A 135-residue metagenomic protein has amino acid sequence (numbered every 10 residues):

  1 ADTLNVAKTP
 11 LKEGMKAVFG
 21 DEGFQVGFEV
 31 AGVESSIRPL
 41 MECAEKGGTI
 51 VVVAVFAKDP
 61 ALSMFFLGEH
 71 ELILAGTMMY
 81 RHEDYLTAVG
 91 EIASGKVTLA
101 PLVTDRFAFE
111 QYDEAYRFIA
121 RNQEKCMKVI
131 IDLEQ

Functional and structural regions predicted by a protein language model:
A1-S35: Adenosine-nucleotide cofactor-binding segment
K8, G32, A54-V55, Q135: Short glycine-/small-residue-rich Rossmann-like dinucleotide-binding loops
V26, T49-I50: Conserved catalytic-site loops of classical short-chain dehydrogenases/reductases
R38-E42, H82-Q135: C-terminal hydrophobic helical "lid"/dimerization subdomain of Rossmann-like NAD(P)H-dependent oxidoreductases
A44-K46: Helix-to-beta-strand junctions that scaffold the AdoMet/dcAdoMet cofactor pocket in Class I SAM-dependent enzymes
G48-T49, I73: Short glycine-centered segments of the SAM/dcSAM-binding site in methyltransferase folds
V53-A57, T77-M79, V103, F107: Short strand-turn motif at the edge of the Rossmann-like AdoMet-binding core
A54-E71, E83-G90: Rossmann-fold NAD(P)-binding glycine/threonine-rich loop
